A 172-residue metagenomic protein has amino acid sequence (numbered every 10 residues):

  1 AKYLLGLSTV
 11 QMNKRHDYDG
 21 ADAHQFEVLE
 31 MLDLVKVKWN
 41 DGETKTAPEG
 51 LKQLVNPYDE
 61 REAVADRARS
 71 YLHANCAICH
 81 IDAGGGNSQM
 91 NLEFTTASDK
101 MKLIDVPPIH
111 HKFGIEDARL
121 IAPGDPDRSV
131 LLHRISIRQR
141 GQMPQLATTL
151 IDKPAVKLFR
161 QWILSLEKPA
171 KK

Functional and structural regions predicted by a protein language model:
A1-K172: Sequence context surrounding c-type heme c attachment/ligation sites in exported
